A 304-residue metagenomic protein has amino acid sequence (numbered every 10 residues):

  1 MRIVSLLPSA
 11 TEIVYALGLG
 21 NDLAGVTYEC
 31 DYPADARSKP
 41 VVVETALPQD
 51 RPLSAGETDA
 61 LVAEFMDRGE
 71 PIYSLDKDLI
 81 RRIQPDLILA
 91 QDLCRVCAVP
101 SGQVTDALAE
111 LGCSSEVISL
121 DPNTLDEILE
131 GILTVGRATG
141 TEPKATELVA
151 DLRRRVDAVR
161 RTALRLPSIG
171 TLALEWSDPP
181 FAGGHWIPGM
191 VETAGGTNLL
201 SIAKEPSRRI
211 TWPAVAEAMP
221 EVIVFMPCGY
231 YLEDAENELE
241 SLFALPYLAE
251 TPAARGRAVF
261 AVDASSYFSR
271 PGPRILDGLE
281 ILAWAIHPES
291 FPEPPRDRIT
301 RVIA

Functional and structural regions predicted by a protein language model:
M1-A304: N-terminal ligand-binding lobe of clamshell/alpha-beta domains
